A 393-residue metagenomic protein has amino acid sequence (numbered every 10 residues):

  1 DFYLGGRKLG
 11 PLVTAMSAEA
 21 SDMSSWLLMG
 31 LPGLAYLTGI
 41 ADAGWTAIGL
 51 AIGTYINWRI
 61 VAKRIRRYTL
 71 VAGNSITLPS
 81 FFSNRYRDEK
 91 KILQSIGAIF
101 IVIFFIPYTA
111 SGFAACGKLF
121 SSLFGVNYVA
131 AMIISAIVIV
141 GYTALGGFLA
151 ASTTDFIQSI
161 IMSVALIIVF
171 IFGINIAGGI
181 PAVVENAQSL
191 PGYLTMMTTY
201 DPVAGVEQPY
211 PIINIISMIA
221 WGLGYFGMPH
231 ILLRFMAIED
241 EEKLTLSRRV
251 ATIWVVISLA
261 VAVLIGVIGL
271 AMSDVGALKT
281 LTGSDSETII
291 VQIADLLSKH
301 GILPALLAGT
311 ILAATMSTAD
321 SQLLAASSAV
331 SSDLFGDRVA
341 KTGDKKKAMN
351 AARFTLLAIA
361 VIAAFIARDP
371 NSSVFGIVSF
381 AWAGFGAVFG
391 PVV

Functional and structural regions predicted by a protein language model:
D1-M29, T143-G146, S159, G178: Membrane-interface "cap" regions at the ends of multi-pass membrane proteins
F2-G5, E19, G33-L37, A62-V71 (+9 more regions): Helix-loop junctions at the membrane interface of multi-pass solute transporters
G6-L9, V13, G30-A47, S83 (+1 more regions): Loop-to-helix junctions at membrane interfaces in multi-pass transport proteins
P11-S17, N57, D88-F104, M132-S135 (+3 more regions): Select transmembrane alpha-helical segments in multipass membrane proteins
G33-T46, F113-V129, L149-Q158, G343 (+3 more regions): Transmembrane helix-loop boundary segments of multi-pass membrane transporters
W45-T143, A220-G224, L233, A313-S321 (+1 more regions): Helix-loop-helix module between adjacent transmembrane segments
R85-S95, S328-N371: Loop-to-transmembrane helix boundary motifs in multi-pass membrane proteins
I133-I137, A305-L307, F380-V393: Hydrophobic alpha-helical segments embedded in the membrane of multi-pass proteins
